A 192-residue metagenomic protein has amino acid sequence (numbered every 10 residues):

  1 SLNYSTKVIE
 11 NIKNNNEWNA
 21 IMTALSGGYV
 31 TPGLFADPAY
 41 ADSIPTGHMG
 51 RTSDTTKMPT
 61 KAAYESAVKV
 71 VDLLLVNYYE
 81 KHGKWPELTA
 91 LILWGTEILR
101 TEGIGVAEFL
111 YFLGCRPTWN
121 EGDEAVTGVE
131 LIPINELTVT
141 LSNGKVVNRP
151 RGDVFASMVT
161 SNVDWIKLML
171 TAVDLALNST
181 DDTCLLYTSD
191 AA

Functional and structural regions predicted by a protein language model:
S1-M49, D54: Extended, H/D-rich, highly charged conserved domains that either
L2-N3, G47-A62, K84-W94: Glycine- and acidic
K7, N11, A36, S53-Y64 (+2 more regions): Hydrophobic alpha-helical scaffolding
E10-K13, T60-S66, V70, P86-T89: Gly/Pro-rich turn-and-neighbor structural signature
P32-I44, A63-H82: Structured alpha-helical segments in the cores of large, soluble enzyme domains
D54, K61-A62, T89, R100-L186: Catalytic or ion-translocation cores adjacent to nucleophile or general acid/base/metal-coordination motifs in diverse
N77-Y78, H82-G83, G95-T96, T101: Structured, hydrophobic secondary-structure cores that serve as assembly/anchoring elements
Y187-A191: Conserved small/polar residues in nucleotide/adenosyl-binding loops
